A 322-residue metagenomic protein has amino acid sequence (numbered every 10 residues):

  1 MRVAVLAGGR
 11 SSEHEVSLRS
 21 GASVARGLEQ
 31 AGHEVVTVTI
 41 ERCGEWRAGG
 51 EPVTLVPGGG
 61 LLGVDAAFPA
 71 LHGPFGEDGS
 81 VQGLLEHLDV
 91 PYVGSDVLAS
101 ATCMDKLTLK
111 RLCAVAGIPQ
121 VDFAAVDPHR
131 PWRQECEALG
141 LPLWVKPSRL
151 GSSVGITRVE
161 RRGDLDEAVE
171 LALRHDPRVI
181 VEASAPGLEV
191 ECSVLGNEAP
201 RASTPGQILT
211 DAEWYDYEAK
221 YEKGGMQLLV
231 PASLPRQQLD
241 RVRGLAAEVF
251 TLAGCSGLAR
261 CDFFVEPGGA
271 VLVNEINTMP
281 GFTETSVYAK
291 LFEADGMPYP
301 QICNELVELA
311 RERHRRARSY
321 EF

Functional and structural regions predicted by a protein language model:
M1-A7, L61, T102-L188, R243: Active-site nucleotide/adenylate-binding loops and adjacent lid/helix of ATP-dependent enzymes
M1-L98, T102-T108, V115, D127-Q134 (+1 more regions): ATP-binding N-terminal substructure of ATP-dependent carboxylate-amine bond-forming enzymes
M1-R2, A7, G117, P235-F322: ATP-dependent carboxylate activation and anion-phosphoryl transfer catalytic cores that bind Mg-ATP to form
A22-S23, E170, A247: Solvent-exposed alpha-helix faces
V35, P91-Y92, Q120, L143 (+1 more regions): Hydrophobic beta-strand scaffold residues
G83-Y92, R161, D166, A294-G296: A glycine- and small-aliphatic-rich helix-loop capping segment at beta-alpha/alpha-beta transitions that lines
E160-G244, V265-L272: Phosphate-binding site of ATP-dependent enzymes
